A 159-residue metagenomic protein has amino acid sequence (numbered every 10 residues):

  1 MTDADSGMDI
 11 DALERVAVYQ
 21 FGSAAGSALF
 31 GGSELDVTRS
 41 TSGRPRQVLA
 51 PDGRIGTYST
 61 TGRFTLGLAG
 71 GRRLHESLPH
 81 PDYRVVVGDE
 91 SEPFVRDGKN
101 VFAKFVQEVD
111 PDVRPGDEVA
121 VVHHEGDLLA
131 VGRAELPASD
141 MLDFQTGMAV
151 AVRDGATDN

Functional and structural regions predicted by a protein language model:
M1-T60: N-terminal intrinsically disordered, low-complexity, charge/repeat-rich segments that act as generic
R39-T41, P111-R114: Solvent-exposed alpha-helices and their adjacent loops that cap or buttress functional pockets in soluble metabolic
R46, V119-A120: Generic short beta-strand
G62-Q107, V113-P115, V121-N159: Beta-strand/loop-dominated core regions that host nucleotide or nucleotide-derived cofactor-binding catalytic loops
